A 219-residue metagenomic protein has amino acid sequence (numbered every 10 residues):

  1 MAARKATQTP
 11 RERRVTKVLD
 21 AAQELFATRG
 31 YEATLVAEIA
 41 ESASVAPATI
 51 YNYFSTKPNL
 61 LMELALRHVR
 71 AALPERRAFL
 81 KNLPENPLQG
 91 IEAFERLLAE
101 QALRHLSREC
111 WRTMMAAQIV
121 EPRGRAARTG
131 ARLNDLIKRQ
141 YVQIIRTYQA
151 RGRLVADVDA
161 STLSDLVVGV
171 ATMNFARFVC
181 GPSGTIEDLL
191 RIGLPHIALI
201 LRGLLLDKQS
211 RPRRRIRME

Functional and structural regions predicted by a protein language model:
E12, T16, D20, E24 (+11 more regions): Generic detection of well-ordered alpha-helical segments
K17, A21, L25-N59, E63 (+1 more regions): Helix-turn-helix
T28-E32, L83, R151: Short coil/turn segments at alpha/beta junctions that flank glycine-rich nucleotide-binding fingerprints
E63, R77-R108, A160-V167, L190-G193 (+1 more regions): Hydrophobic alpha-helical connector segments
L73, E85, Q89, H105 (+5 more regions): Amphipathic alpha-helical packing segments from all-alpha helical-bundle domains
L83, A102, Q118-E121, F178-P182: Secondary-structure edge/capping motif, primarily at the C-terminal ends of alpha-helices and the immediately following
L88-G124, V142, V168, T172 (+1 more regions): Helical hydrophobic small-molecule/effector-binding pocket
E109, A127, A131, Q149-I197 (+1 more regions): Hydrophobic/aromatic-rich alpha-helical bundle segments in the mid-to-C-terminal region
